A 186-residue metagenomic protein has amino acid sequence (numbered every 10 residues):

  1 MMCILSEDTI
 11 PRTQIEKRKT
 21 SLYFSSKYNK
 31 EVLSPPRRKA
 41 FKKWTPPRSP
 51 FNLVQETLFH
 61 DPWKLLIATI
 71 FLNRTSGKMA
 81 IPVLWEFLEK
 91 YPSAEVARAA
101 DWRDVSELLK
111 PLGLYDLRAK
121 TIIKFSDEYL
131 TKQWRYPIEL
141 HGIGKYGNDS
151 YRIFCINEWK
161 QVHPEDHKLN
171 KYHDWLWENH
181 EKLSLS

Functional and structural regions predicted by a protein language model:
M1-F59, K171-S186: Intrinsically disordered, low-complexity, charged terminal extensions of DNA damage-control enzymes
S49-S186: Catalytic cores of DNA base-excision repair glycosylases
